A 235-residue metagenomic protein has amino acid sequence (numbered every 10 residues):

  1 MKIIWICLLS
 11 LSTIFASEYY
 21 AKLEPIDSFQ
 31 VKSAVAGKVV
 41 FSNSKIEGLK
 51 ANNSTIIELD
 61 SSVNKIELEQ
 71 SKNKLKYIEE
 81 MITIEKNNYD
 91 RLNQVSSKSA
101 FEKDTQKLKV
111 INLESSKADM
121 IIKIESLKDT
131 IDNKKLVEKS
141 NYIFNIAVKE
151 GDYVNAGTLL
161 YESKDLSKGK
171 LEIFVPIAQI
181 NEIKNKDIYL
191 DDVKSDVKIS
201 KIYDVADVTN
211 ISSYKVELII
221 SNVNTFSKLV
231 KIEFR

Functional and structural regions predicted by a protein language model:
I3-T13: Sec-dependent N-terminal signal peptides
S17-K38, I121-S140, E162-D165, S200-V208: Short beta-strand-turn/beta-hairpin segments enriched in glycine/proline and small hydrophobics that form edge-strand
A21, K38-I56, I146-N155: Acidic, glycine-anchored pre-beta loop/turn
I57-K76: Short, charge/polar-rich alpha-helical segments
L75-S116: Alpha-helical hairpins and coiled-coil heptad-repeat segments
E80, L108-E138, D152, E182-K184: Extended amphipathic alpha-helical segments
V137-V175: Surface-exposed patches in structured soluble domains
Y161-A206, S212-N222, I232: Short, well-ordered beta-strand segments in soluble/periplasmic domains
